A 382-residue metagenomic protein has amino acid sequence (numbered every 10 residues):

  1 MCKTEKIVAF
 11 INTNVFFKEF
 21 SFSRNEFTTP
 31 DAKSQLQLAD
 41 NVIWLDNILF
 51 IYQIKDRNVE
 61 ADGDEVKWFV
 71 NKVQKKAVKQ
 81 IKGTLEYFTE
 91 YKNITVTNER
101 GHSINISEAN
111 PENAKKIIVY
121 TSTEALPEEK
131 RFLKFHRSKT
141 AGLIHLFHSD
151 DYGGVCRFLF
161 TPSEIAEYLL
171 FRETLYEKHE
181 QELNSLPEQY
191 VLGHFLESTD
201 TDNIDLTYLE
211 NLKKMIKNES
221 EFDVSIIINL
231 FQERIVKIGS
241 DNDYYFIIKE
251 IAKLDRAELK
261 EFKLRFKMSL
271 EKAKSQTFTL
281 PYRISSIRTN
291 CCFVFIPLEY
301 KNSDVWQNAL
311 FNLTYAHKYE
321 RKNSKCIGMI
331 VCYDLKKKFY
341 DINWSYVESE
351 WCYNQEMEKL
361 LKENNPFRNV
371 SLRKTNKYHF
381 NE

Functional and structural regions predicted by a protein language model:
M1-L38, I43-E382: Intrinsically disordered, low-complexity Ser/Thr/Pro/Gly-rich regulatory segments
